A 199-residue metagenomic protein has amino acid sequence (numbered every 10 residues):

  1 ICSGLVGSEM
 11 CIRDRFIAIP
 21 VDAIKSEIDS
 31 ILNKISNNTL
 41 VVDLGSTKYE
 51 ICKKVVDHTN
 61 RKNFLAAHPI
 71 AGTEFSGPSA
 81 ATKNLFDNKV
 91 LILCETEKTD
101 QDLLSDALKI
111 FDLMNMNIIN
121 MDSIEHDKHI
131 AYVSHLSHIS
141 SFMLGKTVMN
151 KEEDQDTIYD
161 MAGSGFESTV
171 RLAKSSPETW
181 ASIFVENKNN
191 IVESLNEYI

Functional and structural regions predicted by a protein language model:
I1-G7, C11-I12: Single conserved hydrophobic/aromatic residue that forms the stacking wall/gate of nucleotide- or nucleobase-binding
R15-F16, V42: N-terminal Rossmann-like NAD(P) cofactor-binding module of classical short-chain dehydrogenase/reductase
F16-E27: Short, conserved structural micro-motifs that define repeat-unit consensus positions and nucleotide-binding loops
A18-P20, G45, E95: Glycine-rich, N-terminal phosphate-binding loop of Rossmann-like dinucleotide-binding domains
E27-S79: Rossmann-like NAD(P)(H) cofactor-binding subdomain of soluble oxidoreductases
L65-T99: Active-site capping/gating segments
L85-R171: Internal alpha-helical scaffold of NAD(P)-dependent oxidoreductase catalytic cores
Q155-I199: Interdomain hinge/lid region at the active-site interface of Rossmann-like NAD(P)-dependent oxidoreductases
